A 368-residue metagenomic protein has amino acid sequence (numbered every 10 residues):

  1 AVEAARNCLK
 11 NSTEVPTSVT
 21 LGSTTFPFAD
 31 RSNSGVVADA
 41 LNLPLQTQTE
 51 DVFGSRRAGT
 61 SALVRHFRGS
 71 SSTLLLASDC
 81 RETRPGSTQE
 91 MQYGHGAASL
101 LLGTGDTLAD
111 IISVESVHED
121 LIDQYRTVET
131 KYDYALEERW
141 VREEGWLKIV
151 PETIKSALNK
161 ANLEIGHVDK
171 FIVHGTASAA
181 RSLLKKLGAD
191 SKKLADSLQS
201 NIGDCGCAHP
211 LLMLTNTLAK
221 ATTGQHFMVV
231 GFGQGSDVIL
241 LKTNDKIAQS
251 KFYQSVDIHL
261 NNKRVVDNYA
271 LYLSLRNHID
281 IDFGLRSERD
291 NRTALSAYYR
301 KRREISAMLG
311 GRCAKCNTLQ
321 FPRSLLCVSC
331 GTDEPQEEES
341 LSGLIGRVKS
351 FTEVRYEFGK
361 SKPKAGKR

Functional and structural regions predicted by a protein language model:
A1-S18, A29, P85, L121-D169 (+3 more regions): Conserved active-site "lid/cap" helical segment
A1-V2, S87-E144, K148, T222 (+2 more regions): Condensing-enzyme catalytic core mediating Claisen C-C bond formation in acyl metabolism
N11-T17, L43-Q48, S70-L74, P151 (+4 more regions): Structural signature of cysteine-dependent C-C bond-forming condensing enzymes
G22-F28, G54-A58, A77-T83, G105 (+1 more regions): Acidic, glycine-rich active-site loops and adjacent beta-strand->loop/helix elements that engage anionic groups
T24-S72, S182-M213: Conserved catalytic cysteine-centered active-site region of acyl-thioester-dependent Claisen-condensing enzymes
R65, S71-S99: Flexible, glycine-rich active-site loops centered on histidine and acidic residues that chelate a metal or position
S287-R347: Cys/His-rich short segments
E338-R368: Long, charge-rich boundary regions
